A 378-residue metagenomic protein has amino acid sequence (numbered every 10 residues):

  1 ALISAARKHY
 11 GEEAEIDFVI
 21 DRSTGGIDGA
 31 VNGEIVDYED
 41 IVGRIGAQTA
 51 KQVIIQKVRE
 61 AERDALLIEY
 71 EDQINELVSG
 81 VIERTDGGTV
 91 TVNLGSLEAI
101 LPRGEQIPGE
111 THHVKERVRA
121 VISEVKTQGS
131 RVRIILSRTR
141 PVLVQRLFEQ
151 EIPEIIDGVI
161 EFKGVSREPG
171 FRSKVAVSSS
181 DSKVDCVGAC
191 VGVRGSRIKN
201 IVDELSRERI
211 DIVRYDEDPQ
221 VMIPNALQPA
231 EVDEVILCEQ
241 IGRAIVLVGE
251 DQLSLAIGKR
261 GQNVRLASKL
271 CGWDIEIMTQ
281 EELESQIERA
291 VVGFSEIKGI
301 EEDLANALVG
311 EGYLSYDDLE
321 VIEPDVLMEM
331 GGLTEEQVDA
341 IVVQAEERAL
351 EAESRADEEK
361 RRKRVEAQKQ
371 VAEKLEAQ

Functional and structural regions predicted by a protein language model:
A1-Q378: RNA-contacting regions in translation and RNA-metabolism proteins, encompassing KH/S1 modules where present
